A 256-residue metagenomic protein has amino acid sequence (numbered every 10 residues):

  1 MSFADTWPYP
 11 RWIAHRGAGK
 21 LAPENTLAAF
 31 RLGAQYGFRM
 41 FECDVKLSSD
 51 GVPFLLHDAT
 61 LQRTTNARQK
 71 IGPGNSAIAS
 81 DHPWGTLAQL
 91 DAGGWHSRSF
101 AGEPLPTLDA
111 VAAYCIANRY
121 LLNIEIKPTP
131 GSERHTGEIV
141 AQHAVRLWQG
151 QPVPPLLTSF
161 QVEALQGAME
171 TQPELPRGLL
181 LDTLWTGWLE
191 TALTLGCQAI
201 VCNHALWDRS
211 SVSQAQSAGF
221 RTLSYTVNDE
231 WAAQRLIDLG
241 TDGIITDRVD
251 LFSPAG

Functional and structural regions predicted by a protein language model:
M1-G256: Phosphate-group recognition and catalysis centered on beta-loop-alpha active-site segments
